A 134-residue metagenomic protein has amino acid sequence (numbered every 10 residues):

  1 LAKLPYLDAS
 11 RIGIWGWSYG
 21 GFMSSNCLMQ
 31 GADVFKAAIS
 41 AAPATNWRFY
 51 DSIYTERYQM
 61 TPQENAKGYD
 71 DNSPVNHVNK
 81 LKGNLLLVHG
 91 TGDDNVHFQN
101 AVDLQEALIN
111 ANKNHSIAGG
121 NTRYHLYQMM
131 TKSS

Functional and structural regions predicted by a protein language model:
L1-S134: Active-site-proximal cap/loop segments of hydrolase catalytic domains
